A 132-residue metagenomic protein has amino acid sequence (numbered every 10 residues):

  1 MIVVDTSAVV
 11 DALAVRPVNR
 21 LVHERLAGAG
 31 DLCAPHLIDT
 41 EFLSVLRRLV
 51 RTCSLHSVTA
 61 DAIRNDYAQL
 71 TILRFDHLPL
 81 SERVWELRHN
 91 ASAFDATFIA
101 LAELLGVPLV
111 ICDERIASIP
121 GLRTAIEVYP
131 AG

Functional and structural regions predicted by a protein language model:
M1, I99-G132: Acidic, PIN/NYN-like endoribonuclease modules and their adjacent C-terminal/linker elements
M1-I38, L49-V58, E114, G121 (+1 more regions): Short, well-structured N-terminal submotif of metal-dependent ribonuclease cores
S7, T40-L43, D61, A96-I99: Non-catalytic, well-ordered alpha-helical scaffold segments
V10-D11, S44, E82, A100: A cross-family signal for key residues in well-ordered alpha-helices that form functional helical elements
L37, L43-F75, R83-W85: Active-site-proximal, substrate-binding regions of enzyme catalytic domains and RNA-binding/basic surfaces
L70-C112: Active-site neighborhoods of divalent-metal-dependent phosphate/nucleic-acid chemistry enzymes
